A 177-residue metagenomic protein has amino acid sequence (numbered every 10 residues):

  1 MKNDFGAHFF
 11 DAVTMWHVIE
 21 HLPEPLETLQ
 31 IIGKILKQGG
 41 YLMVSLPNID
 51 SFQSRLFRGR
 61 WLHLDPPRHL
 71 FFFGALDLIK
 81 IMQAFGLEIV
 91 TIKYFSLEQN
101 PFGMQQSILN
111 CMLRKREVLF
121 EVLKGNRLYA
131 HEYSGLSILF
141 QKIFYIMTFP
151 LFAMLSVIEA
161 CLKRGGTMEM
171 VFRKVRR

Functional and structural regions predicted by a protein language model:
M1-R58, L70-L87, E169-V175: Conserved SAM-binding loop
W16, M43-V44, L62, F140-I146: N-terminal start-of-chain detector that recognizes signal peptides and the immediate post-cleavage beginning
Q53-L56, T91-I92, P101-F102: Extended hydrophobic-aromatic, low-complexity segments
F57-P66, Q106-M112: Short glycine/proline- and charge-enriched loop/turn segments that cap or connect secondary-structure elements
W61-F73, Q99: Short, contiguous acidic/charged loop-to-helix segments that flank catalytic cores in large enzymes
L87-L97: Conserved S-adenosyl-L-methionine
S96-R177: A C-terminal cap/extension of S-adenosyl-L-methionine-dependent methyltransferases that defines the acceptor-substrate
